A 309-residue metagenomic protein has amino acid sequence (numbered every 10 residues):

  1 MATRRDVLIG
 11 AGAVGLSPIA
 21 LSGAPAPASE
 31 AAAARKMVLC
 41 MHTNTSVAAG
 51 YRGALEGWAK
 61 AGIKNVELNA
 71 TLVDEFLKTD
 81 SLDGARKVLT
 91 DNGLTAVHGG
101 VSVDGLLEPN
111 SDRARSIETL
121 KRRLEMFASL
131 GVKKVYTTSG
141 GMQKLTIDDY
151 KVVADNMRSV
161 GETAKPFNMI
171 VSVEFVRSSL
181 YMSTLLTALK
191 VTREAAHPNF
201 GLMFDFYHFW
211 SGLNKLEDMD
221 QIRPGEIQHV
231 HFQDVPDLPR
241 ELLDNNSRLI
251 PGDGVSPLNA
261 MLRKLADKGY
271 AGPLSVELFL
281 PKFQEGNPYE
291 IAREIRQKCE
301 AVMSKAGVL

Functional and structural regions predicted by a protein language model:
A2-T43, V47-A59, M182-F204, W210-L309: Histidine-acidic metal/acid-base catalytic patches
G12, L16-A20, A31-R35, G53-E56 (+4 more regions): Active-site acidic/histidine proton-transfer and metal-coordination neighborhood in alpha/beta enzyme cores
T45-V47, A70-L72, S102-G105, S139-Q143 (+4 more regions): Active-site-proximal loop/turn and secondary-structure-junction residues that shape catalytic pockets, frequently
A54-T71: Catalytic domains of carbohydrate-active enzymes, especially glycoside hydrolases
I63, F127, V132, I227 (+1 more regions): A structural motif
E67, H98-G100, Y136, S172 (+2 more regions): Conserved beta-strand positions in the central sheet of alpha/beta enzyme cores
L68-R86, K144: Glycine-rich, proline-tolerant flexible connector loops at the mouths of alpha/beta enzymes
S81-N92, N156-V160, D218, M261-K264: Catalytic-core regions built around general acid/base machinery
